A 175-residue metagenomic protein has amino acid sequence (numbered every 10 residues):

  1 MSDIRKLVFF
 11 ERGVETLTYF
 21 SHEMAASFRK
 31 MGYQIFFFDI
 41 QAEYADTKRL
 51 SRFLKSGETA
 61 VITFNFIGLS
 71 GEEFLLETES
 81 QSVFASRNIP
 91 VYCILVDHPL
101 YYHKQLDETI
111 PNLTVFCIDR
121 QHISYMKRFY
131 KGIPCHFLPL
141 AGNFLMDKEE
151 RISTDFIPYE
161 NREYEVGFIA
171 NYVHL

Functional and structural regions predicted by a protein language model:
D3, E11-F20, A26-S27, M31 (+1 more regions): Nucleotide-sugar donor-binding catalytic core of glycosyltransferases
V8-F10, L17-F129, M146-E150, T154: Extended catalytic core of nucleotide-activated donor transferases of GT-like folds
